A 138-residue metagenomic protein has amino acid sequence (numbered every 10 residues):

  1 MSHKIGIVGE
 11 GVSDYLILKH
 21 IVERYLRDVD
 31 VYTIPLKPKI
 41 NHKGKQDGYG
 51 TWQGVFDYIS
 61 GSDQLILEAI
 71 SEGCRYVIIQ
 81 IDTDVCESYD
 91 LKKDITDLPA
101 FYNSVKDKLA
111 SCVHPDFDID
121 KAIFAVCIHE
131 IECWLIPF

Functional and structural regions predicted by a protein language model:
M1-R75: Short, surface-exposed loop/strand segments
D82-F138: Activity-critical C-terminal alpha-helical subdomain
